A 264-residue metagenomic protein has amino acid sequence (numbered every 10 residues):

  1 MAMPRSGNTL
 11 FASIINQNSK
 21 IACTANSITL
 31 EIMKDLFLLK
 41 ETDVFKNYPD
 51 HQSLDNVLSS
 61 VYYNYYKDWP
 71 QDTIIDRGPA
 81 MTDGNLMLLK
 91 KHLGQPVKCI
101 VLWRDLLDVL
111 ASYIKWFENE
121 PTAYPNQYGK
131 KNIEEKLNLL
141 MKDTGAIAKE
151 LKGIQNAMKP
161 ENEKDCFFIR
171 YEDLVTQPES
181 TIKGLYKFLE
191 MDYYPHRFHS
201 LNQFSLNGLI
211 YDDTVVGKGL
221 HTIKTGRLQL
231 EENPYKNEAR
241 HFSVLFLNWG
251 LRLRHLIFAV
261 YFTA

Functional and structural regions predicted by a protein language model:
M1-Y62, D68-W69: PAPS-dependent sulfotransferase catalytic core
L10, K98, R170, H241-F242: Amphipathic alpha-helical recognition patches that constitute DNA-binding helices
N26-L30, L102-L106, F198, N202: A short, structured active-site edge motif that brings together acidic residues
I32-K34, Q177, Q203-L206: Short secondary-structure boundary/hinge segments and terminal tails
V57-P70, L151-E161: CE4/NodB-like, metal-dependent polysaccharide N-deacetylase domain that modifies extracellular/periplasmic N-acetylated
D68-G78: ATP-dependent adenylate-handling ligase core
D76-H196, G208-H221: PAPS-dependent sulfotransferase catalytic domain
F117, K152-K159, K187-A264: PAPS-dependent sulfotransferases, especially Golgi type II membrane carbohydrate sulfotransferases
